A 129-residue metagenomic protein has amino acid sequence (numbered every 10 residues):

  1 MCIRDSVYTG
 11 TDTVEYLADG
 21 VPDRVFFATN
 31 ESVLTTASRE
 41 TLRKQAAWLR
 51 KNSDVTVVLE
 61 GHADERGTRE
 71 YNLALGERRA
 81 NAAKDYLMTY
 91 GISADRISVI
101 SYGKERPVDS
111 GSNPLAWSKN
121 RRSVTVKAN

Functional and structural regions predicted by a protein language model:
R4-T56: Periplasmic peptidoglycan-binding/tethering modules of Gram-negative envelope proteins
E60-N129: Periplasmic OmpA-like peptidoglycan-binding domain that tethers envelope proteins to the cell wall
